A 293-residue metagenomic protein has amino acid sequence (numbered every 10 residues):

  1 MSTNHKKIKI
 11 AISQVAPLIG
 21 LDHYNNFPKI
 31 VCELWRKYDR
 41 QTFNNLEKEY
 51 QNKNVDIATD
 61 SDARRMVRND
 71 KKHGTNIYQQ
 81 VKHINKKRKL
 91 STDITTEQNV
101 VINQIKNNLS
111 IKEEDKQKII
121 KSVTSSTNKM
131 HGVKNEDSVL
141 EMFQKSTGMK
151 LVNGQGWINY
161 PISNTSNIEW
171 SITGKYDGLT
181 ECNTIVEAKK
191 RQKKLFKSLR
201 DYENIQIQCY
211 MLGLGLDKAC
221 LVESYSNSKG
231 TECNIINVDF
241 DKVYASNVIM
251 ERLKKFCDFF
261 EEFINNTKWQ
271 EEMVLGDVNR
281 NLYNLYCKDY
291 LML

Functional and structural regions predicted by a protein language model:
M1-S138, M142, E271-L293: Charged, glycine-rich intrinsically disordered N-terminal tails and low-complexity linkers that flank
K129, S146-V274: Nucleic-acid nuclease catalytic cores
